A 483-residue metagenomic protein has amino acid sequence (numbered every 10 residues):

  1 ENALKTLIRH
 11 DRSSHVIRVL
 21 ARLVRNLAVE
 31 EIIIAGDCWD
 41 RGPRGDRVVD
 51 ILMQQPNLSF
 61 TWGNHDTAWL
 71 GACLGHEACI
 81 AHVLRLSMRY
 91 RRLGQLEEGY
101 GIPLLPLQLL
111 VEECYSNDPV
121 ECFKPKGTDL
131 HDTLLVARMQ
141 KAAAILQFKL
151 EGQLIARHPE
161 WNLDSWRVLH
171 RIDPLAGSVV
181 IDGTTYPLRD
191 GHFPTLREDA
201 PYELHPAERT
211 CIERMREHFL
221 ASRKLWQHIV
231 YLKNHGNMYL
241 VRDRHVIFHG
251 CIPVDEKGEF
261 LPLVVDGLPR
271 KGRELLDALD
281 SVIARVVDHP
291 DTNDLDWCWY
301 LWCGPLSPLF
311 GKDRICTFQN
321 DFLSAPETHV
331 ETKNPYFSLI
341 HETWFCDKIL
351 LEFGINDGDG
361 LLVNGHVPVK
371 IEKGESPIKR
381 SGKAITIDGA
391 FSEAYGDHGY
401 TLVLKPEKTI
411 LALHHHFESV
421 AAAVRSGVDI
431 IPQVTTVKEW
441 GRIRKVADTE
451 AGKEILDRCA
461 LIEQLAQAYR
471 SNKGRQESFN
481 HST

Functional and structural regions predicted by a protein language model:
E1-T483: Feature recognizes metal-dependent phosphohydrolase scaffolds
